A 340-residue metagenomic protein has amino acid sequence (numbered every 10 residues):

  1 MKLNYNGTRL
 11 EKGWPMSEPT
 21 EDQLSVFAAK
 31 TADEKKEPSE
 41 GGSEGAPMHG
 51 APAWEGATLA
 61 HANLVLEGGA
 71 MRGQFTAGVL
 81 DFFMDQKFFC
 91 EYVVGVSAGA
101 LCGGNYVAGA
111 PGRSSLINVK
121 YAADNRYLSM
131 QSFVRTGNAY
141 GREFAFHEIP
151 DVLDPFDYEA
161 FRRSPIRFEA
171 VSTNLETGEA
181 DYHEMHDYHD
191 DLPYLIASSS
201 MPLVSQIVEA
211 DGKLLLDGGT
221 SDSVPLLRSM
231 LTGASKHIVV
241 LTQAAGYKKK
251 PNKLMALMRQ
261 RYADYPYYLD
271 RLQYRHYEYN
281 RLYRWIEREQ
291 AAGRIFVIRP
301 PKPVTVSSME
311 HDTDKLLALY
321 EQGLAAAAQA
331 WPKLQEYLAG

Functional and structural regions predicted by a protein language model:
K2-V96, G104-G340: Patatin-like phospholipase
